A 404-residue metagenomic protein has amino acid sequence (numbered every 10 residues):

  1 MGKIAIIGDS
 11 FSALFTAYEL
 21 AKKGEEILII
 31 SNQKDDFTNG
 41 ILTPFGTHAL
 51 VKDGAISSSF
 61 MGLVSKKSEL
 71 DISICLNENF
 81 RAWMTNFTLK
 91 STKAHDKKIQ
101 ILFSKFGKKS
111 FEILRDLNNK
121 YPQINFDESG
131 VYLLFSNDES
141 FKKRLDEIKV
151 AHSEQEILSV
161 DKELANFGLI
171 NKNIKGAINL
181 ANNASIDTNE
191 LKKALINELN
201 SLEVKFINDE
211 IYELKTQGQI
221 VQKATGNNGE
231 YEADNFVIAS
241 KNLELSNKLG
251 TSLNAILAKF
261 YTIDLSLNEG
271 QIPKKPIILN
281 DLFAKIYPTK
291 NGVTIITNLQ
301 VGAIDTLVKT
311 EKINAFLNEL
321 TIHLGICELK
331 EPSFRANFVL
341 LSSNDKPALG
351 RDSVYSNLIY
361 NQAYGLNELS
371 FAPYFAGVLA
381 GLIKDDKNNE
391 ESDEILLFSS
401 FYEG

Functional and structural regions predicted by a protein language model:
M1-S10: Beta1/beta-strand and adjacent pyrophosphate-binding region of the FAD-binding site in flavoprotein oxidoreductases
A13-L14: N-terminal Rossmann-fold NAD(P) dinucleotide-binding loop
A17, A21, E198: Gly/Ala-rich phosphate-binding loop of Rossmann-like dinucleotide-binding domains, activating on the conserved
K22-N39: Glycine-rich FAD pyrophosphate-binding loop
N32, G40-L42, G46-L89, G229-V354: Active-site substrate-recognition segment that forms the wall of the catalytic cavity or substrate channel
W83-N197: Rossmann-like flavin
Q155, I326-G404: C-terminal catalytic lobe of FAD-dependent flavoproteins
N173-N227, Y231: Helical element adjacent to the flavin cofactor pocket in flavoenzyme catalytic cores
